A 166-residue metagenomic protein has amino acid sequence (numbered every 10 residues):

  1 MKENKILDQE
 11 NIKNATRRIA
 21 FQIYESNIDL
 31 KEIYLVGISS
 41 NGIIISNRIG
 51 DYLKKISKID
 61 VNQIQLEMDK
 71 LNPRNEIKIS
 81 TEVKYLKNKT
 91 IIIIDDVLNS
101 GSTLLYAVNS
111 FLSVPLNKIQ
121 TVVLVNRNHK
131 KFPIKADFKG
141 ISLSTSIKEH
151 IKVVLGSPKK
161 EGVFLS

Functional and structural regions predicted by a protein language model:
M1-S166: PRPP-associated nucleotide enzymes
